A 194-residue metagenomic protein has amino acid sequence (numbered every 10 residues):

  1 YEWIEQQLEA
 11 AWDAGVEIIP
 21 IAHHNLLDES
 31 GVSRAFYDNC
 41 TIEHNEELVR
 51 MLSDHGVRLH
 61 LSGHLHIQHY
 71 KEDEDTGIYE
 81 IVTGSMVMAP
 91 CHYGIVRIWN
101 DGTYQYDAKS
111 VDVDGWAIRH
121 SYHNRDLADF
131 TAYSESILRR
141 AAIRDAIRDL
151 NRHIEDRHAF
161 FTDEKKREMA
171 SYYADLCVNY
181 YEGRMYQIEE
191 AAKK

Functional and structural regions predicted by a protein language model:
Y1-Y79, R184-I188: His/acidic metal-ligating clusters that form di-metal
M51, M86-M88, M169, M185: Detector for methionine-enriched segments
S62, V82, Q105-A108: Conserved active-site loop/cleft motifs that coordinate metal ions or position small ligands
D75-T76, M88, N100-G102: Short strand-connecting beta-turns/loops that link adjacent beta-strands
G84-M88, S110-V111: Short, acidic/turn-prone active-site loops that include or flank metal/cofactor- and phosphate-binding residues
A89-Y93: Short, surface-exposed coil-to-beta transition loops
I95-R97: Short, well-ordered beta-strand micro-motif
N100-K194: A short C-terminal boundary segment appended to hydrolase-like catalytic domains
